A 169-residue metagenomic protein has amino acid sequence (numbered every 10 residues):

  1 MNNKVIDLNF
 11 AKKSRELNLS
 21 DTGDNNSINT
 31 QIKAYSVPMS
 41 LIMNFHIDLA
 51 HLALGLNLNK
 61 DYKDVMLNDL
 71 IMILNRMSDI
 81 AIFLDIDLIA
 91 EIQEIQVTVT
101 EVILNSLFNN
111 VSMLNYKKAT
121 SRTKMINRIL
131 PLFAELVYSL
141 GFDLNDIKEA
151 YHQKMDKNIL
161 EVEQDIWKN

Functional and structural regions predicted by a protein language model:
M1-N169: Flexible "arm" and connector segments at domain edges
